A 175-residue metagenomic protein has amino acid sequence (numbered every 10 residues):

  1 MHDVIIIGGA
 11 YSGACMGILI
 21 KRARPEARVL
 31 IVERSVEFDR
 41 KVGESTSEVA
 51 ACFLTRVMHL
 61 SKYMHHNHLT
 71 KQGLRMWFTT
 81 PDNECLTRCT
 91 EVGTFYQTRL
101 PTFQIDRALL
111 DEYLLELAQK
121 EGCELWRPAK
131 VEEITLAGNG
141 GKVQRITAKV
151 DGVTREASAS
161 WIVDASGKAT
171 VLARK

Functional and structural regions predicted by a protein language model:
M1-A10, A14-C15, D164: N-terminal/domain-start segments enriched in small and hydrophobic, helix-friendly residues, covering either
I5-I7, L19-E44: Glycine-rich FAD pyrophosphate-binding loop
G9-Y11, R34, R107: Glycine-rich Rossmann-fold phosphate-binding loop(s) that bind the pyrophosphate of adenine dinucleotide cofactors
L19, E37, L117-K175: Predominantly flavin-linked oxidoreductase catalytic cores and closely associated redox partners
V36-N83: N-terminal FAD cofactor-binding segment of flavoenzymes
D82-L86, V153-E156: Short, mixed charged/polar active-site loops that provide acid/base catalysis or chelate metal/phosphate cofactors
L86-I105, R145-T147: Helix-loop-beta segment of a Rossmann-like dinucleotide-binding subdomain
F95-L117, V171: Short beta-strand to alpha-helix junction loop
